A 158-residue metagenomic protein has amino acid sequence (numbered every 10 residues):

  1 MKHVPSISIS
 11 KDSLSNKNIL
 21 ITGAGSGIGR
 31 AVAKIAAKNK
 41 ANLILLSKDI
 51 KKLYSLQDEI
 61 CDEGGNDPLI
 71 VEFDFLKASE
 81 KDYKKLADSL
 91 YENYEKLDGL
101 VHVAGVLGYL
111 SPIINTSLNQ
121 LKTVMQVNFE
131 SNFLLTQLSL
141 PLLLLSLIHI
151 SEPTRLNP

Functional and structural regions predicted by a protein language model:
G25-G27: Conserved glycine-rich cofactor-binding loop
A41-S55: Conserved glycine-rich Rossmann-like NAD(P)H-binding loop of the short-chain dehydrogenase/reductase
E63-S79: Rossmann-fold cofactor-recognition segment
L86, S111-I113, S117-M125: Substrate-binding pocket helix/loop in short-chain dehydrogenase/reductase
A104-Y109: Conserved NAD(P)H cofactor-binding loop of Rossmann-fold oxidoreductase domains
T136-Q137: A short, exposed helix-loop element centered on a Lys and neighboring polar residues
I148-P158: Single conserved hydrophobic/aromatic residue that forms the stacking wall/gate of nucleotide- or nucleobase-binding
